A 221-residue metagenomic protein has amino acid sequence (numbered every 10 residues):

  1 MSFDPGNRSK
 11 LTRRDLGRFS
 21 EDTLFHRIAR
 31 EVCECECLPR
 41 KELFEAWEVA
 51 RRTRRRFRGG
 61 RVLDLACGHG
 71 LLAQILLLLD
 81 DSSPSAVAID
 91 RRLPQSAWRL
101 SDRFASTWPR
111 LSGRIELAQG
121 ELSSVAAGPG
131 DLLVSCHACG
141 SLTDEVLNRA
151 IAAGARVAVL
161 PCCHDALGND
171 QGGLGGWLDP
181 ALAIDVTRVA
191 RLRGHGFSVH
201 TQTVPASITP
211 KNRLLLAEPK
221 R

Functional and structural regions predicted by a protein language model:
M1-R221: Class I S-adenosyl-L-methionine
